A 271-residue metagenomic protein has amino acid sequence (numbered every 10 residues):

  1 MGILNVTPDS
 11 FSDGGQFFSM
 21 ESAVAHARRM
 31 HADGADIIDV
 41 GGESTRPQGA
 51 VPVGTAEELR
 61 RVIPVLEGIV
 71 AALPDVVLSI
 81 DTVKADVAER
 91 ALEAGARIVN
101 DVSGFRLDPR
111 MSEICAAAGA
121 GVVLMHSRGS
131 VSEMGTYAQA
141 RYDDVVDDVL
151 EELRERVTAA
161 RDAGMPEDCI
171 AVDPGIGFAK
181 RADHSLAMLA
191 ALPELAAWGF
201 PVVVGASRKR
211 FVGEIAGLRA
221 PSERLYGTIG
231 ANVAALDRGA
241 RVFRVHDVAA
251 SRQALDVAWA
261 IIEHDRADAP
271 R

Functional and structural regions predicted by a protein language model:
S12-H26, T45-A72, V77, T82-D86 (+4 more regions): Active-site-adjacent loop and "lid" segments of alpha/beta metabolic enzymes
A25-G41, R238-G239: Catalytic domains of carbohydrate-active enzymes, especially glycoside hydrolases
P166-C169: Short acidic capping loops at alpha-helix termini that bridge into adjacent secondary structure
G175: Acidic/histidine-rich, metal-coordinating catalytic segments
